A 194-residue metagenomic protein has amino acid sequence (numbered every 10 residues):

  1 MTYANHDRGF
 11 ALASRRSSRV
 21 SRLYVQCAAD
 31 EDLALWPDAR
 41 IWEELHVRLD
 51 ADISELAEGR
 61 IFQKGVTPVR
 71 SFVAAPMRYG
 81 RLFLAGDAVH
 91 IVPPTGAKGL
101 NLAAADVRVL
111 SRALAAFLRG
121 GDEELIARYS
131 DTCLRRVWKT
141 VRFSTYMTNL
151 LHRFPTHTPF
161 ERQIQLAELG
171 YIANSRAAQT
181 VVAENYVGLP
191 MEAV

Functional and structural regions predicted by a protein language model:
M1-G65, A74: Conserved FAD-binding catalytic core of PHBH/FMO-like flavoproteins
F10, S71-V73, V89-N101, R135: Glycine-rich phosphate/pyrophosphate-binding beta-alpha loops
A28, A51-E55, T95-A97, R112-V194: C-terminal helical "tail/cap" subdomain of flavin- and related membrane-associated enzymes
F62-P68, S130-C133: Histidine/acidic-rich helix-loop-helix segments that form or flank divalent-metal centers in metalloenzyme catalytic
T67-A88: FAD-binding beta-loop-beta segment adjacent to the flavin cofactor pocket
R78, L100-A103: Short, conserved glycine- and acidic-residue-centered signature motifs in active-site or ligand-binding loops
L84-P93, A104-L114: Extended, hydrophobic alpha-helical segments in both membrane/secreted and soluble proteins
